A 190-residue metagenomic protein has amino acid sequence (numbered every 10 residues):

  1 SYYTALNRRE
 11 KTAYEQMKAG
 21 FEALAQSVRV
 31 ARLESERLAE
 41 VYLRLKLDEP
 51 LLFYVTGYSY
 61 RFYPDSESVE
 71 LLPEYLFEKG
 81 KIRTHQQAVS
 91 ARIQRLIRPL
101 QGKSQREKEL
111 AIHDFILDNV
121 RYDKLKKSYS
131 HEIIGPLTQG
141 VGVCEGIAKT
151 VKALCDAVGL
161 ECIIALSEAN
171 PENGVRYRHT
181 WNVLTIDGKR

Functional and structural regions predicted by a protein language model:
S1-K103: N-terminal accessory/pre-domain segments preceding catalytic cores
P50, R98-Q101, D114-Y122, K152 (+3 more regions): Sec-exported extracytoplasmic/periplasmic mature domains
F77, D118-D123, V143-C144, E168-N173: Solvent-exposed loop/turn segments at secondary-structure junctions within structured extracellular/periplasmic domains
F77-P136: Secondary-structure boundary elements
K108, G140, R176-R178: Generic hydrophobic secondary-structure packing signal
G135-E145: Periplasmic OmpA-like peptidoglycan-binding domain that tethers envelope proteins to the cell wall
G146-R190: Hydrophobic/aromatic-rich core segments of domains that either
